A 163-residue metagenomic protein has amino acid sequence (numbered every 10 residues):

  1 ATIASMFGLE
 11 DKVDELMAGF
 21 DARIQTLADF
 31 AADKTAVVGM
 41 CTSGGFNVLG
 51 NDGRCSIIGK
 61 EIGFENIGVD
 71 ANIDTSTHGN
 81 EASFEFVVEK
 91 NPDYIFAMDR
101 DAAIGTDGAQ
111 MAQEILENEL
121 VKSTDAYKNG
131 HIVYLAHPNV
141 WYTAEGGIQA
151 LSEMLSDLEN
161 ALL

Functional and structural regions predicted by a protein language model:
A1-G45, H131, V140-L163: Extracytoplasmic substrate-binding proteins
F30-A32, V88-K90, T124-Y127: Extracellular/periplasmic catalytic domains that process cell-envelope and extracellular macromolecules
T35-C41, V69-D70, F96-D99: Short, conserved beta-strand edge motifs with alternating hydrophobic and charged residues
G44, G79-F86, I115-V121: Alpha-helical scaffolding within the catalytic cores of extracellular/periplasmic polymer-degrading hydrolases
G45-V48, I104: Short catalytic/ligand-binding loop motif for oxyanion handling, primarily in non-cytosolic enzymes, centered on
N47-N80: Alpha-helical, coiled-coil/dimerization segments enriched in small aliphatic residues
S76-I104: Ligand-binding pocket segment of bilobal, Venus flytrap-like solute-binding proteins
Y94-L163: Structured C-terminal subdomain patch of bacterial secreted/periplasmic proteins
